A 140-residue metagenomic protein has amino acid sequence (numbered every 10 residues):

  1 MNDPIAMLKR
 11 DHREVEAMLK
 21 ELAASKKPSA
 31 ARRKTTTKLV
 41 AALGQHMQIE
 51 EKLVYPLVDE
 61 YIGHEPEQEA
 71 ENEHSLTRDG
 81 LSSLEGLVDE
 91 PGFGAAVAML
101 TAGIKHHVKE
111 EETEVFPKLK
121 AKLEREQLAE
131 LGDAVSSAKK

Functional and structural regions predicted by a protein language model:
M1-K140: Small-residue-biased structural context
